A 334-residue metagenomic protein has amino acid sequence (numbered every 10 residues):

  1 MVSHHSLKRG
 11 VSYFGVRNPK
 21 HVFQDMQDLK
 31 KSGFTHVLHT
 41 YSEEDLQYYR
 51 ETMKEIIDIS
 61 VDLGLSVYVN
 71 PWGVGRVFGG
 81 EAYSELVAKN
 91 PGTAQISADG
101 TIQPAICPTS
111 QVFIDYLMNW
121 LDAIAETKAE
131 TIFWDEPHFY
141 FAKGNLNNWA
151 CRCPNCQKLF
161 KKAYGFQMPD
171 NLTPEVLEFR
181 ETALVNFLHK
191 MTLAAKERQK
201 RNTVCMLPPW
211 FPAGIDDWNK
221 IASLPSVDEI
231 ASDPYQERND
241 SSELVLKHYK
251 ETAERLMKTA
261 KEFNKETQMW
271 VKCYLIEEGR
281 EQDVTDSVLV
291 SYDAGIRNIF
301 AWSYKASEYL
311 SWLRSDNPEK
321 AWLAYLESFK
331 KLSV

Functional and structural regions predicted by a protein language model:
L7-G15, Y68-W72, I132-P137, P174-I215 (+1 more regions): Aromatic-lined carbohydrate-recognition surfaces of secreted/lumenal glycan-active proteins
R9-R17, L38-Q47, D99-M118, D170-V185 (+4 more regions): The substrate-binding groove and active-site-proximal loops of carbohydrate-active enzymes, especially glycoside
G15-L46, E126-T131, S223-I230, V290-I299: Catalytic domains of carbohydrate-active enzymes, especially glycoside hydrolases
F23-K89, T173-K196: Aromatic-lined substrate-binding rim segments of carbohydrate-active enzymes
S66-T127, D170-P174, V185, H189 (+1 more regions): Active-site-adjacent "subsite" loops/lids of carbohydrate-active enzymes
R76-G100, D135-Q167, S287: Aromatic- and acidic-residue-enriched segments that line the glycan-binding/catalytic groove of carbohydrate-active
A129, P234, Q268-S333: Substrate-binding cleft of secreted/luminal carbohydrate-active enzymes
M191-A194, R198-V245, I276-A294: Substrate-binding cleft/loops of secretory-pathway carbohydrate-active enzymes
